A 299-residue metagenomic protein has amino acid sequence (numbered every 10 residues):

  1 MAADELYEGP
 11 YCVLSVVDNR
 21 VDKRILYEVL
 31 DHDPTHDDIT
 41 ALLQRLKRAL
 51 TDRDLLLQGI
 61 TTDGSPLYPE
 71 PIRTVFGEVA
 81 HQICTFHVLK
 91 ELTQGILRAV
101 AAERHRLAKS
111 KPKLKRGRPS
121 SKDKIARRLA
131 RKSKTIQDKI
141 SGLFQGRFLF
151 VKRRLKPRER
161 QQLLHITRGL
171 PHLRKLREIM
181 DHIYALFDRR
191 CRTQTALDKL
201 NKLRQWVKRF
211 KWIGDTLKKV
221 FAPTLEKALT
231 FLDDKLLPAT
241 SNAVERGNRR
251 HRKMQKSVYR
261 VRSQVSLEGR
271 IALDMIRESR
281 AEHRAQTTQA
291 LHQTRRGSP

Functional and structural regions predicted by a protein language model:
M1-E78, A99, A243: RNase H-like nuclease fold core
D33-T40, T62, P66, I83-F86 (+4 more regions): Short, amphipathic alpha-helical segments
L50, I96, V100-E103, R174 (+1 more regions): Short, well-ordered alpha-helical segments in soluble proteins
T62-E70, F76, P112-P299: Acidic/histidine-rich catalytic cores and adjacent linkers of DNA breakage/strand-transfer/modification proteins
F76-H105: Inter-helix linker motif
L107-S110: Short, highly charged
